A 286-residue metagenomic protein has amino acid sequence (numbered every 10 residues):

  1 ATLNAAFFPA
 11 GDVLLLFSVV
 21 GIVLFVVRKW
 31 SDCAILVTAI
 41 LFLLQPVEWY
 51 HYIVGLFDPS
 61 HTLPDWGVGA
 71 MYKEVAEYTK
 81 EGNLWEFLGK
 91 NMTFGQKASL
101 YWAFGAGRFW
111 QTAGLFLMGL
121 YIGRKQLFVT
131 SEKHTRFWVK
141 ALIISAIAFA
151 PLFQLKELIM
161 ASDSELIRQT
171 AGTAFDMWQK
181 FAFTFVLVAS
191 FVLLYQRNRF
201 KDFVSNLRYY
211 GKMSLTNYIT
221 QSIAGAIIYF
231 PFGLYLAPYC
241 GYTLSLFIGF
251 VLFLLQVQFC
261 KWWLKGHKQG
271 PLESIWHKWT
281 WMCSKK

Functional and structural regions predicted by a protein language model:
A1-Y52: Internal alpha-helical transmembrane segments
T2-A6, I147-K156, Y209-L236: Kinked, hydrophobic transmembrane alpha-helices enriched for aromatic residues and small/kink-inducing positions
V13-R28, G107-T130, Q179-N198: Specific transmembrane alpha-helix
V23-I40, Y121-I143: Solvent-exposed interhelical
L41-L120: Long hydrophobic alpha-helical segments that form multi-pass transmembrane helix bundles in integral membrane proteins
V139-S145, Y195-A224, T243, K268-T280: Functional transmembrane helices that form membrane-embedded active or gating regions
K140-Q196: Alpha-helical transmembrane segments and terminal signal-anchor/GPI-anchor hydrophobic tails, characterized by long
R199, C240-K286: C-terminal "closing" transmembrane helix and its immediate cytosolic amphipathic cap in multi-pass membrane proteins
